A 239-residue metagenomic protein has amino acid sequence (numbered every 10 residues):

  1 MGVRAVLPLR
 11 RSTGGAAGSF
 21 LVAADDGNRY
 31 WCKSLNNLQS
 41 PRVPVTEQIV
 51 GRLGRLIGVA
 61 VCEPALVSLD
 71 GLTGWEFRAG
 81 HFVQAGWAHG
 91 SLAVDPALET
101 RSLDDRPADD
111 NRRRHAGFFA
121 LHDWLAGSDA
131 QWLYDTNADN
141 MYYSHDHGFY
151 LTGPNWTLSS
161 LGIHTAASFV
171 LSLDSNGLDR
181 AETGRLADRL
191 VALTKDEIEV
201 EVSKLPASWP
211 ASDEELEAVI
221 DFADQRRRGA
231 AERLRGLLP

Functional and structural regions predicted by a protein language model:
M1-T100, H122-S128, S159: Conserved ATP-binding subdomain of kinase catalytic cores across diverse folds
A23-R29, A97, D105-A108, S175 (+1 more regions): Short amphipathic alpha-helical segments, especially helix-boundary/capping motifs
L38, R42, R112, A116 (+1 more regions): Conserved aromatic-histidine-acidic binding/catalytic patches
V50-L53, P107-R113, L161-A166: Short, low-complexity, polar/charged sequence segments that are solvent-exposed and flexible
E63-L69, Q131-D139, G236-P239: Short alpha-helical "patches" and their helix-cap loops
S102-W156: Conserved kinase catalytic-core segment
Y142-P239: C-terminal catalytic region of ATP-dependent kinase domains
